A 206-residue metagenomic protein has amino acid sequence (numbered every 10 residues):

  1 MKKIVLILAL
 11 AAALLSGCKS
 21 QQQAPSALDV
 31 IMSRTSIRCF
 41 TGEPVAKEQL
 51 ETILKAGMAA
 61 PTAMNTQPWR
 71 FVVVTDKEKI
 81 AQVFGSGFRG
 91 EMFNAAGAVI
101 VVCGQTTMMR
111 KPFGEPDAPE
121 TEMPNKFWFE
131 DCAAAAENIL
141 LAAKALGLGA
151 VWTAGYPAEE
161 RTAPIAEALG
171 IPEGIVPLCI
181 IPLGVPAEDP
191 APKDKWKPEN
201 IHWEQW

Functional and structural regions predicted by a protein language model:
M1-I4: Positively charged n-region of N-terminal signal peptides that target proteins for export
L6-I7, L141: Short amphipathic alpha-helical "recognition" segments used for binding
I7-A13: Bacterial N-terminal signal peptides
L15-W206: Acidic, surface-exposed loops and disordered segments
